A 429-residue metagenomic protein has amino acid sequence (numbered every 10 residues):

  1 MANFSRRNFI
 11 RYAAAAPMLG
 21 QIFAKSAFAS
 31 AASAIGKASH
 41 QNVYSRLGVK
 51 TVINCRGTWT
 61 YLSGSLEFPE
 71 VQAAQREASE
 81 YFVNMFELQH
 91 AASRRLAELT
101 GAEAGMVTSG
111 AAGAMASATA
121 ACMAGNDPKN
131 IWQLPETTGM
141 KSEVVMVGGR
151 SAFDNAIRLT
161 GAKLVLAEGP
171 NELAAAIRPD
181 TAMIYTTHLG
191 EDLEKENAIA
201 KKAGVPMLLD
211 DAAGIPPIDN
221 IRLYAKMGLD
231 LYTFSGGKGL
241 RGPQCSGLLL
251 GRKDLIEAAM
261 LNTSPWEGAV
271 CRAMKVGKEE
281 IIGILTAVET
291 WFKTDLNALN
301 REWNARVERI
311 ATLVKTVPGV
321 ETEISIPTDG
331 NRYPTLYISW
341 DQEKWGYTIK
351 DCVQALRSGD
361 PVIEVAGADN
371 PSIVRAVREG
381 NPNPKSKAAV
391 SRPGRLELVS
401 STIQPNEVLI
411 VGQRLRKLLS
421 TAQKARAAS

Functional and structural regions predicted by a protein language model:
M1-P17: N-terminal secretory signal peptides and thylakoid transit peptides that target proteins across membranes
I10-A13, I35-I53, G57-S65, S93-E98 (+7 more regions): Conserved PLP-enzyme active-site core in the AAT-like
K25-S33: Signal peptide processing junction and immediate N-terminal pro/mature segment of secreted/exported proteins
V52-Y61, Q72-S79, T335-Y337: Generic N-terminal amphipathic, Lys/Arg-enriched alpha-helix
F68-G110, A121: Conserved N-terminal alpha-helix of the aminotransferase class I/II PLP-enzyme fold
D295-I326: Conserved PLP-dependent catalytic core of the aminotransferase class-I/II
K315-L419, R426: Conserved C-terminal alpha-helix-loop-beta "cap" of PLP-dependent enzymes that closes/shapes the active-site mouth
